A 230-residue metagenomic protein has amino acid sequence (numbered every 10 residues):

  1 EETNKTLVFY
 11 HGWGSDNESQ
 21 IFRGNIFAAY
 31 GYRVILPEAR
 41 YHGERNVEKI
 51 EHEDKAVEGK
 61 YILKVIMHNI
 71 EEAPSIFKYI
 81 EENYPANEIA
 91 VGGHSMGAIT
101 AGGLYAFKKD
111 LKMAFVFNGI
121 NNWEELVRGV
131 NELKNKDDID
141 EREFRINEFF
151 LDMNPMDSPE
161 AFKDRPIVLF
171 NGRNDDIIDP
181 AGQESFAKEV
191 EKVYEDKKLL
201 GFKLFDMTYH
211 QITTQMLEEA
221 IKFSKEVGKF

Functional and structural regions predicted by a protein language model:
E2-E48: Short, surface-exposed "cap/lid" segments of acyl-processing enzymes
F9-W13, S95, G172: Glycine-rich His-Gly loop
I21, A73, P180-K188, T214: Short, surface-exposed alpha-helical segments at coil->helix boundaries
H42-A56, G129-L133: Short, flexible, mixed-charge acidic loops at enzyme active sites
A56-N83: Alpha/beta-hydrolase active-site loop
S75-L133: Primarily recognizes the serine-hydrolase "nucleophile elbow" in alpha/beta-hydrolase and SGNH/GDSL folds
E125-V190: The feature captures the conserved acid-bearing segment of alpha/beta-hydrolase catalytic domains
E184, E191-F230: C-terminal catalytic histidine-bearing segment of alpha/beta-hydrolase fold enzymes
